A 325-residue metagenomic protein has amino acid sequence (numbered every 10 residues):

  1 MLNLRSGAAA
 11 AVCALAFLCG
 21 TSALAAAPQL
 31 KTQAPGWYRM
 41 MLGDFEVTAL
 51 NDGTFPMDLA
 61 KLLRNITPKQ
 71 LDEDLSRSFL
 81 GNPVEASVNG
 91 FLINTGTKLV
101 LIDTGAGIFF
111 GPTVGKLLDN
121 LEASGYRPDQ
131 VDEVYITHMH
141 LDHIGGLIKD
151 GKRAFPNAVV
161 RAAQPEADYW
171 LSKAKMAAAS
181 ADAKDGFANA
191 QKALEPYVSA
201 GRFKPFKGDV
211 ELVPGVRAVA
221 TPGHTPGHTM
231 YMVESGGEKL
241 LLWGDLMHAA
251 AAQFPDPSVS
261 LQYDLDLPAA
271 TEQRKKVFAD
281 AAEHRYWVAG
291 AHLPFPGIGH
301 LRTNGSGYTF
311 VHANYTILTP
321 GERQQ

Functional and structural regions predicted by a protein language model:
M1-A11: Bacterial N-terminal signal peptides that target proteins for export
L2, G20-E122, Q130, G237-G244 (+2 more regions): Metallo-beta-lactamase
A10-G20: Bacterial N-terminal signal peptides
A27, G115, E122-Y126, Q130 (+4 more regions): Metallo-beta-lactamase
D52-G53, T104-G107, M139, P165-E166 (+4 more regions): Active-site metal-binding loops of divalent metal-dependent hydrolases
G111, M232, G236-Q325: Cap/insert and terminal regions of metallo-dependent hydrolase folds
V131-I144: Metallo-beta-lactamase
G151-N157: Short, conserved loop/helix-junction motifs that constitute active-site signature segments in enzyme catalytic cores
